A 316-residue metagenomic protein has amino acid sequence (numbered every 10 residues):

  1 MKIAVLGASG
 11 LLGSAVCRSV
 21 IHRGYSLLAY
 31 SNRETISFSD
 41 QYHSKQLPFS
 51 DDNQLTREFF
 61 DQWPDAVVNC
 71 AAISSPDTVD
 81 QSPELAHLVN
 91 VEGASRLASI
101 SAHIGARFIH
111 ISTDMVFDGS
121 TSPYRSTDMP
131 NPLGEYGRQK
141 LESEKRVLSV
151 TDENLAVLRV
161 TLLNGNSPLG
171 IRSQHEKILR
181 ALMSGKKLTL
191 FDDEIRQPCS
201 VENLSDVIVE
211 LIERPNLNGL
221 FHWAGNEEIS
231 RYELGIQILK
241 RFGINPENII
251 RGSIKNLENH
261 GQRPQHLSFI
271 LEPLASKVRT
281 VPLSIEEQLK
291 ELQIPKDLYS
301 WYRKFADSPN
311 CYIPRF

Functional and structural regions predicted by a protein language model:
M1-R23: N-terminal Rossmann NAD(P)H-binding glycine-rich loop of SDR-like oxidoreductase domains
L6, Y30, V67-A71, F108-T113 (+2 more regions): SDR active-site strand-loop-helix element
A29-F38, P48-F49, A71-A72: N-terminal Rossmann-fold cofactor-binding loop
L47-V89, I100: NAD(P)H-binding glycine-rich loop region in Rossmannoid oxidoreductase-like domains and their noncatalytic homologs
L88, E92-R96, V116-L158, L162-G165: Catalytic helix-loop patch of NAD(P)-dependent Rossmann-fold dehydrogenases
L148-R196, E202-N203: NAD(P)-dependent short-chain dehydrogenase/reductase
L190-I195, F221-E228, K277: Glycine-rich Rossmann NAD(P)(H)-binding loop
V207, R214-H260, Q265-H266, Y299-F316: Mid/C-terminal beta-alpha module of Rossmann-like enzyme folds, strongest in SDR-family dehydrogenases/epimerases
